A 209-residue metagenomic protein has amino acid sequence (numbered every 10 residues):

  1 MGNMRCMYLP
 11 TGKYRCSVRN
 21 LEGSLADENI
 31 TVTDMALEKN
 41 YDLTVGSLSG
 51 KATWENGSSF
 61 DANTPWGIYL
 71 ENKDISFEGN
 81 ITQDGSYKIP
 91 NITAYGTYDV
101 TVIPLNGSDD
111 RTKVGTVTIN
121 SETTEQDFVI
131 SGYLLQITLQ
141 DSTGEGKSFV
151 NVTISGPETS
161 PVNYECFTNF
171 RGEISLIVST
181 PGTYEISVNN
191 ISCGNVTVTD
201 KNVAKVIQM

Functional and structural regions predicted by a protein language model:
M1-M7, T11, E71-P90, P157-S175: Short, acidic Ser/Thr/Gly-rich low-complexity loop/linker segments typical of extracellular and cell-surface proteins
G2-N3, M7-E22, A94-G107, T180-I191: A short, solvent-exposed beta-strand micro-motif common in secreted/extracellular proteins
S24-E28, K73-N80, D109-G115, T159-C166 (+1 more regions): Surface-exposed loop/edge segments in extracytoplasmic proteins
E28-V45, G115-G132, V196-M209: Extracellular beta-sheet/turn segments enriched in Thr/Pro/Gly and aliphatic residues
Y41, L48-W54, F128, L135-D141: A short, amphipathic beta-strand motif
G57-A62, G144-S148: A short beta-turn/strand-edge loop motif at beta-sheet boundaries
T64-L70, V150-S155, I186: Hydrophobic beta-strand segments
